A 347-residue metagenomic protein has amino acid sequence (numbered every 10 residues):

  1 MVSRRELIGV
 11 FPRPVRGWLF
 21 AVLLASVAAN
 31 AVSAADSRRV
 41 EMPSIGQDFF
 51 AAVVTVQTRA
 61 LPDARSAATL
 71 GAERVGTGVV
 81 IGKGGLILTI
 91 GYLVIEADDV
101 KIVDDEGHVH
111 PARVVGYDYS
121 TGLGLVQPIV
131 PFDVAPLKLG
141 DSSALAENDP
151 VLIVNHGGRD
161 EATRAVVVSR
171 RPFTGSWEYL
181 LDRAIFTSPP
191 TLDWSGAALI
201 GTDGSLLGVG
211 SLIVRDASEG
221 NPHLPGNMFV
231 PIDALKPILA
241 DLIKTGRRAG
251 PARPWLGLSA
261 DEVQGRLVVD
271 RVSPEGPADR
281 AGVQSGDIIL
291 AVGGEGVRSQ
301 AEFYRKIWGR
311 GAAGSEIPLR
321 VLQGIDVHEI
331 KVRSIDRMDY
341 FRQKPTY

Functional and structural regions predicted by a protein language model:
V32-Y92, D99, A146-V151, A240-D241 (+2 more regions): N-terminal activation segment of mature serine protease catalytic domains
D36-G46, V134, D160, T202 (+4 more regions): C-terminal cap/linker of serine protease catalytic domains
L61-D63, G82-A162, A184, P189 (+6 more regions): Conserved active-site neighborhood of the chymotrypsin/trypsin-like protease fold
P62-A68, A97-D99, V134, N155-V166 (+4 more regions): Active-site loop architecture of trypsin-fold serine endopeptidases
D63-G71, V115-G122, R170-I185, S218-P222 (+2 more regions): Gly/Ser-enriched beta-turn/beta-hairpin loop segments
G84-L88, D203-L207, A278-A301: Conserved PDZ fold ligand-binding element
D141-A144, A197-A198, D203, P277-I288 (+1 more regions): A short glycine-leucine-enriched loop at secondary-structure breakpoints that most characteristically corresponds
A240-R247, A281-Q284, L290-V292, R305-Y347: PDZ-domain C-terminal substructure recognizer with occasional recognition of PDZ-binding tails
